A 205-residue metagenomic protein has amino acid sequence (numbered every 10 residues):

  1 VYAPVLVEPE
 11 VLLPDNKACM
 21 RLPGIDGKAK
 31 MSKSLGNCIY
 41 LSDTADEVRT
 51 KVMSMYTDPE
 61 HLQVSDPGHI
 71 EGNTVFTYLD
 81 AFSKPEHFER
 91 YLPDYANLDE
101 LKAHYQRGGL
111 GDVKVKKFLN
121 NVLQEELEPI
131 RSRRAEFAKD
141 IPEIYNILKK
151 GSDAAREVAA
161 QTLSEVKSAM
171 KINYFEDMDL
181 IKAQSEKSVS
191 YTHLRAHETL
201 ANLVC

Functional and structural regions predicted by a protein language model:
V1-Q124, A183, K187-Y191: Active-site cores that bind ATP or allylic diphosphates and position pyrophosphate for catalysis
E100-L110, P129-A154, V158, T162-I181: Short His/Asp/Glu-rich catalytic/ion-coordination signatures at enzyme active sites or charged loops
T192-T199: Conserved small/polar residues in nucleotide/adenosyl-binding loops
V204-C205: Hydrophobic alpha-helical segments, chiefly the membrane-spanning helices and signal/signal-anchor peptides
